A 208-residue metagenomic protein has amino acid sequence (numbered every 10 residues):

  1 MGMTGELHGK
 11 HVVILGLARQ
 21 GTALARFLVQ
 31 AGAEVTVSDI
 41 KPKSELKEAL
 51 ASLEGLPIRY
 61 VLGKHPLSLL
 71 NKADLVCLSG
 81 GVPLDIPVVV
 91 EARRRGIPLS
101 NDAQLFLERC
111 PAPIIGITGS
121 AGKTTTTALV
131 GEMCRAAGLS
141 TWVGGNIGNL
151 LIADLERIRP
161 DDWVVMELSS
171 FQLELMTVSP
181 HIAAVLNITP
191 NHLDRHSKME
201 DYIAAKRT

Functional and structural regions predicted by a protein language model:
M1-N101, L105: N-terminal leader/targeting and accessory segments in enzymes
S68-N71, G80-T208: Phosphate-binding loop of NTP-binding sites
